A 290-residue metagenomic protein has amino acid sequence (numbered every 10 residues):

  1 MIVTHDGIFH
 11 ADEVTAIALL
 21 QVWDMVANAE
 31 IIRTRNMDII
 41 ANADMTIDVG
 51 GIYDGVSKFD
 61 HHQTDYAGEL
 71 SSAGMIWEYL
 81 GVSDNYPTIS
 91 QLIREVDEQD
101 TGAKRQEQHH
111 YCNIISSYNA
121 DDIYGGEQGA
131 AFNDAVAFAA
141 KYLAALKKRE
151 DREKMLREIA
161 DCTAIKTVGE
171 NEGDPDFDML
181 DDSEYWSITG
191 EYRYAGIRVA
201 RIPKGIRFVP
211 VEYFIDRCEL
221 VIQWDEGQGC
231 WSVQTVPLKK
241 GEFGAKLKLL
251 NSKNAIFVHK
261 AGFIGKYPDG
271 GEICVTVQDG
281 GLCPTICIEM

Functional and structural regions predicted by a protein language model:
M1-A144, I206, P210-E212, D216 (+1 more regions): Replace "Mg2+/Mn2+-dependent" with "divalent metal-dependent
K104-G205: Hydrophobic, aromatic-enriched interface-forming segments
V221-D225: Flexible, glycine/charged-enriched surface loops at secondary-structure junctions
